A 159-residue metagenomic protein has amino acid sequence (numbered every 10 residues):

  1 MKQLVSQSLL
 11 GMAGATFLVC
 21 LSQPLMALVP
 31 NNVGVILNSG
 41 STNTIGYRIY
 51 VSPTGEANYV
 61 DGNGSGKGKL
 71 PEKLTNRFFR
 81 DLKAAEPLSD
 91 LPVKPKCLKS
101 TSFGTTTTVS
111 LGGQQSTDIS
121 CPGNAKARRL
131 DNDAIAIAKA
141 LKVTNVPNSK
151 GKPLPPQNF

Functional and structural regions predicted by a protein language model:
M1-A13: Bacterial N-terminal signal peptides that target proteins for export
Q7-L9, Q23, T117: Compositionally biased regions
A15-F17, Y59, A140: Short stretches within intrinsically disordered, low-complexity N-terminal or propeptide regions
T16-L25: C-terminal segment of classical bacterial N-terminal signal peptides
L25-S39, L74, S89-F159: Short, well-ordered, aromatic-rich surface patches in folded extracellular/luminal domains
V29-K69: N-terminal secretory signal peptides
V51, F78, T107-V109: Residue-level detector of buried hydrophobic side-chain packing in well-ordered secondary-structure elements
N58-D90: A short-motif feature that recognizes glycine-rich, charge-decorated loops that bind or process nucleotide phosphates
